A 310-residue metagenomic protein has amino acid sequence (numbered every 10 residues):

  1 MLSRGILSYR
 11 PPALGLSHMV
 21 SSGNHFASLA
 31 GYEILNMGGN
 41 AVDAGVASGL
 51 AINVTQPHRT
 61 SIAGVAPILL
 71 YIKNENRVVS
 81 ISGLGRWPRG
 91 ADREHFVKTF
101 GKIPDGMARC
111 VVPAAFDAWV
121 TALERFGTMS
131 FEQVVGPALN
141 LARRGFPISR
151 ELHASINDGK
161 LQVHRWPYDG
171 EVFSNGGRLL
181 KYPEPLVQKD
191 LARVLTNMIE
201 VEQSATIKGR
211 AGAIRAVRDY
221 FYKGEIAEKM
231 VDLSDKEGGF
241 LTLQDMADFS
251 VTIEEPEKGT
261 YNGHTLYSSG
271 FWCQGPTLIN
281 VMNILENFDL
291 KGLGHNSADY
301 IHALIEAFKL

Functional and structural regions predicted by a protein language model:
L2-E33, G39-C273, L290: Noncatalytic scaffold domains of N-terminal-nucleophile
E257-G259, H264-L310: Internal alpha/beta scaffold segment
